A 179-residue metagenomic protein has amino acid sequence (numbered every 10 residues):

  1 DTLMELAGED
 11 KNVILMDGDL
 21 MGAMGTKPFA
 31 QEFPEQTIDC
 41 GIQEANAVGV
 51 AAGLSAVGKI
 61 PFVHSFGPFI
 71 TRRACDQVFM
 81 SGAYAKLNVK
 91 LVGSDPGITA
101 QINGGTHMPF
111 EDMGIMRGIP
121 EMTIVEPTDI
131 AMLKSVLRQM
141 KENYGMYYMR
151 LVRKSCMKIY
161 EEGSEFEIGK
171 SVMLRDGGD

Functional and structural regions predicted by a protein language model:
D1, L174-D179: Short, intrinsically disordered, charge-balanced linker/junction segments flanking boundaries in proteins
D1-R150, S155-C156, E165-K170: Thiamine diphosphate
I159-E161: A short, charged helix-loop
